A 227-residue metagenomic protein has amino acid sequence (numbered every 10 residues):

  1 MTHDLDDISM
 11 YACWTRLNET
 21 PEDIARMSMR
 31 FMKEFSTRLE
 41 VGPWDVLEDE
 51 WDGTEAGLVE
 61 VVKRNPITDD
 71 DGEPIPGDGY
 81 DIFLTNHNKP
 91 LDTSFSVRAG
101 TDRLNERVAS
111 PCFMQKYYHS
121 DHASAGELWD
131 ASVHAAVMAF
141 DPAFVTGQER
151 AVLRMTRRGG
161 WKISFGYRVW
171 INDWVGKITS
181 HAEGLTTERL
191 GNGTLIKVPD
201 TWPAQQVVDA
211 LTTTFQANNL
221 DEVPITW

Functional and structural regions predicted by a protein language model:
M1-L47, R150-W227: C-terminal interaction module
H3, I75-G77, P90, E106 (+1 more regions): A generic structural signal for short, non-catalytic loop/turn and secondary-structure boundary residues
L5-C13, T101-S120, G191-T194: Glycine-rich, often proline-containing surface loops adjacent to acidic residues and nearby aromatics that form
C13, T85, R98-G100, Q148 (+1 more regions): A structural detector for beta-sheet-dominated domains
N18, N88, T101-R103, H119 (+1 more regions): Residues that cap or initiate secondary-structure elements
I24-A99: N-terminal low-complexity, intrinsically disordered segments
S96-D102, E183-T187: Short amphipathic beta-strand and strand-loop transition segments with alternating hydrophobic
S110-Y167: Short helix-loop boundary/capping segments
